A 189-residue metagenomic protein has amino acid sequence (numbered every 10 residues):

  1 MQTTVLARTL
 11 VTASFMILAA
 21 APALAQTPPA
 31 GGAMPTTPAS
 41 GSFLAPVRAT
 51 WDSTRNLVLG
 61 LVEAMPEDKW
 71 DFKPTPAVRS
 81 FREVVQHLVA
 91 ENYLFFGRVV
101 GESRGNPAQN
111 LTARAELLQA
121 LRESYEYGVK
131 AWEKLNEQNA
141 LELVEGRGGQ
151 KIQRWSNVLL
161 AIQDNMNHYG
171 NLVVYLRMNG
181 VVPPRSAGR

Functional and structural regions predicted by a protein language model:
M1-A7: N-terminal secretory signal peptides that target proteins for export/translocation
T9-P22: Bacterial N-terminal signal peptides
T12, A64, H87-A90, E123 (+1 more regions): Residues within well-ordered alpha-helical secondary structure of globular protein domains
P29-F43: N-terminal low-complexity, Pro/Thr/Ser-rich intrinsically disordered segments that act as propeptides or flexible
R48-D52, N56-L59, E67-P107, E145-R189: Short, contiguous alpha-helical
T50, L61, T112-G146, K151-M166: Acidic/histidine-rich alpha-helical segments that form the ligand environment of transition-metal centers
